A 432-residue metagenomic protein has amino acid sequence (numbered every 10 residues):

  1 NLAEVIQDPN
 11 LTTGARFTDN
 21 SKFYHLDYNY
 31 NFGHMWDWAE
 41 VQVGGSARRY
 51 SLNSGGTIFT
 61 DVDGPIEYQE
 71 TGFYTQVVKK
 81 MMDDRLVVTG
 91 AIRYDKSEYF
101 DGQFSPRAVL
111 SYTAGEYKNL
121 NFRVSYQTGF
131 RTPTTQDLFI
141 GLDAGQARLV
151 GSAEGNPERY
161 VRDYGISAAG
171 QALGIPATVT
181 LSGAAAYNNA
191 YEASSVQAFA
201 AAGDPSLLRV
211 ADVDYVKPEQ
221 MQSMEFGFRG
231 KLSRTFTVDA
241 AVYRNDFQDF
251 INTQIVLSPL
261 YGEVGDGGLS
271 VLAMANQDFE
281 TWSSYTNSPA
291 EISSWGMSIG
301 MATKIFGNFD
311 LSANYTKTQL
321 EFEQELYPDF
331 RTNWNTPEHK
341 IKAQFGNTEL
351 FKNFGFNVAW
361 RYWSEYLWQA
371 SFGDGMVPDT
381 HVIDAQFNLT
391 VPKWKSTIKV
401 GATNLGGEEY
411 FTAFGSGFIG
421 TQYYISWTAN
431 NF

Functional and structural regions predicted by a protein language model:
N1-F100, D239, S312: Face-selective signature of the C-terminal outer-membrane beta-barrel domain
N20-Y24, E67-T71, G102-F104, Q220-M224 (+4 more regions): Residues that define the transmembrane beta-barrel architecture of outer-membrane proteins
L26-F32, F73-K79, A108-Y112, F226-G230 (+7 more regions): Residues on the lipid-exposed face of transmembrane beta-strands in outer-membrane beta-barrel proteins
H34, A39-G45, L86-G90, P106 (+8 more regions): Transmembrane beta-strands of outer-membrane beta-barrel proteins
V43-R49, G90-Y94, L110, V124-T128 (+6 more regions): Transmembrane beta-barrel strands of outer-membrane/channel proteins
K80-D84, K231, T235-L367, S426-N430: Gram-negative outer-membrane beta-barrel transporters
F130-R131, D137, L142, L311 (+3 more regions): C-terminal beta-signal and adjacent terminal beta-strands/loops of Gram-negative outer-membrane beta-barrel proteins
G155-T281: Membrane-embedded beta-barrel scaffold of Gram-negative outer-membrane proteins
